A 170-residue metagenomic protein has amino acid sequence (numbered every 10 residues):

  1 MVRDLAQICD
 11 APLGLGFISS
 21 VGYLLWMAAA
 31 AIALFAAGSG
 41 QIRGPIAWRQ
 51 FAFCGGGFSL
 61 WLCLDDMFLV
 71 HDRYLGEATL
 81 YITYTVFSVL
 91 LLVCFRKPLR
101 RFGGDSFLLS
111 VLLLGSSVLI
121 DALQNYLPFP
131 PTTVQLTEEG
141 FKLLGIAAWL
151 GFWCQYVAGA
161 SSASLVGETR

Functional and structural regions predicted by a protein language model:
M1-R170: Polytopic alpha-helical membrane-helix bundles and their juxtamembrane interface segments in multi-pass membrane
